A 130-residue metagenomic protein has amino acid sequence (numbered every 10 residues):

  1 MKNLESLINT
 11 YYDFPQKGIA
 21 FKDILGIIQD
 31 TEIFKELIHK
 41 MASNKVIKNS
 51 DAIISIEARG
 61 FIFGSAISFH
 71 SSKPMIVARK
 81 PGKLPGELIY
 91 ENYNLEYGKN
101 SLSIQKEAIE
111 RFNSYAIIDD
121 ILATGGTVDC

Functional and structural regions predicted by a protein language model:
M1-C130: PRPP-associated nucleotide enzymes
